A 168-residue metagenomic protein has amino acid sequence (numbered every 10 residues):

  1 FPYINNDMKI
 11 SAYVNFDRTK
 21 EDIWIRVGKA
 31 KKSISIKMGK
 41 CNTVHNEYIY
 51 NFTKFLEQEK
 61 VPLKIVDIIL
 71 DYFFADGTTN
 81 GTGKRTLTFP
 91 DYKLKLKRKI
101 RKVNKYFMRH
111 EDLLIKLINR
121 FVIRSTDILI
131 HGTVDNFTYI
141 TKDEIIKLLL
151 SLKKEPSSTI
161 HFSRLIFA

Functional and structural regions predicted by a protein language model:
F1-A168: Short, positively charged
